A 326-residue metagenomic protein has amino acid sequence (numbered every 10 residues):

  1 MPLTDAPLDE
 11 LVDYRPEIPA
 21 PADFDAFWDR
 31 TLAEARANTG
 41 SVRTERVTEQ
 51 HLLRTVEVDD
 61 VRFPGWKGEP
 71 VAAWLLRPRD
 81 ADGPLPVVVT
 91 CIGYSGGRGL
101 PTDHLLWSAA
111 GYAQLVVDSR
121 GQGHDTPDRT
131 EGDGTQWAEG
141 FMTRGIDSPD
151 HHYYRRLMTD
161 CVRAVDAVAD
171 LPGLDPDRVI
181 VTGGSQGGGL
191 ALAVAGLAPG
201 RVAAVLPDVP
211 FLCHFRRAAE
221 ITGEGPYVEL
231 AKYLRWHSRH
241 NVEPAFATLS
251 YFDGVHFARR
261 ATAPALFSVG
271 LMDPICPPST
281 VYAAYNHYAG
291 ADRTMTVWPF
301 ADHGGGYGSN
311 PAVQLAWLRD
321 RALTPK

Functional and structural regions predicted by a protein language model:
M1-V56, K326: N-terminal targeting or regulatory segments adjacent to alpha/beta-hydrolase or S9 domains
A73, R77, G83-G93, Q114: Short beta-strand element of the alpha/beta-hydrolase
G99, H104-T159: Cap/lid segment of the alpha/beta-hydrolase catalytic domain
G140-S185: Gly/Ser-rich "nucleophile elbow"/oxyanion-hole loop immediately N-terminal to the catalytic nucleophile in hydrolases
L192-H240, V297: Hydrolase active-site cap/lid region
A261, F267-V269, D273: Short beta-strand/loop motif that positions the catalytic acidic residue of the alpha/beta-hydrolase fold
L271-C276, G304: Acidic catalytic loop of the alpha/beta-hydrolase fold
Y288-G304: Catalytic histidine neighborhood in serine/cysteine hydrolases with alpha/beta-hydrolase-type architecture
